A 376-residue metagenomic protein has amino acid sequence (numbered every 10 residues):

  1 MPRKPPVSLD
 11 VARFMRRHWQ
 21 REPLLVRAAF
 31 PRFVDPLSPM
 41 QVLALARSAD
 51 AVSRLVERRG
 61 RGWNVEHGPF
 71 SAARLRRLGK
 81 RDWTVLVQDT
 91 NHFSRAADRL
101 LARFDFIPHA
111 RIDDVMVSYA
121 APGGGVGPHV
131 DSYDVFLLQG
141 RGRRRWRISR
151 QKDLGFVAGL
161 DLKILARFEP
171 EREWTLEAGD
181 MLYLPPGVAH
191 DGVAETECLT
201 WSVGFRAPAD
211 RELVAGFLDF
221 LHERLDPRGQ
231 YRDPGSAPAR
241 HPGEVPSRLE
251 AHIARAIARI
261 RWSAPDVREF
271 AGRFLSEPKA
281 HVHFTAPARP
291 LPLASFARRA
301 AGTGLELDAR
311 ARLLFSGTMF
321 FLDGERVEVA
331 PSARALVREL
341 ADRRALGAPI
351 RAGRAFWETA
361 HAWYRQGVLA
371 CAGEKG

Functional and structural regions predicted by a protein language model:
M1-R17, F30-D180, V188-Q230: Active-site region of the double-stranded beta-helix
L176, R365-A370: C-terminal beta-strand-rich structural cap/linker in extracellular carbohydrate-active enzymes
A209-R259: Active-site-adjacent segment of 2-oxoglutarate/Fe(II) JmjC oxygenases
W262-L340, H361, C371-G376: Acidic, low-complexity/disordered tracts enriched in E/D and polar residues
R338-A348: Short capping segments at the starts of secondary-structure elements
I350-R365: Short amphipathic alpha-helical interaction segments
